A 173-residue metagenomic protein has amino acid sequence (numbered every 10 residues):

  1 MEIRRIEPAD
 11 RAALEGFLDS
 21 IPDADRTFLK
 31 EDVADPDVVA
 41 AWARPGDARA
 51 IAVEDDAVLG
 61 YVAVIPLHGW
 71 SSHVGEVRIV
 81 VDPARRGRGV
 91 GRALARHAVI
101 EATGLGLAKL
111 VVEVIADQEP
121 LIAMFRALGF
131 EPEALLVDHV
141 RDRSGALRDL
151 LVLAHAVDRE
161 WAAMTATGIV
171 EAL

Functional and structural regions predicted by a protein language model:
E2-G16: A short beta-loop-alpha structural element at the N-terminal edge of CoA-dependent acyl/N-acetyltransferase catalytic
P8, S20, R26-A84, A95 (+2 more regions): Acetyl-CoA-dependent GNAT
A57-G60, P120, L147: Glycine-rich acetyl-CoA-binding "A-motif" of GNAT/NAT acetyltransferases
G87-I100, G104, A123-A127: Conserved acetyl-CoA-binding loop-helix of GNAT-fold acetyltransferases
A102-V114: Conserved GNAT acetyl-CoA-binding A-motif
V111-V114, I122, R126, E131-R148: Conserved catalytic-core motifs of GNAT/GCN5-like acyltransferases
D138-L173: C-terminal "cap" of GNAT-fold acetyltransferases
